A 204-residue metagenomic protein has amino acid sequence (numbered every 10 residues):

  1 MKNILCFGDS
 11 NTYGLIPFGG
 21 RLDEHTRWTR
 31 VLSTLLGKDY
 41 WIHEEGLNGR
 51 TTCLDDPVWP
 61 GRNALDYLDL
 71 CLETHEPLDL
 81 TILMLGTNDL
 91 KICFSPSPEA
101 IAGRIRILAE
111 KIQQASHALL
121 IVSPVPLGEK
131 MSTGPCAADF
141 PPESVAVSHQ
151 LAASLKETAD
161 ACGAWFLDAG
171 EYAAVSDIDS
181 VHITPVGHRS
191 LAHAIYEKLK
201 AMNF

Functional and structural regions predicted by a protein language model:
M1-N48, C53-P60, L70-P77, T81 (+2 more regions): Serine-esterase "nucleophile elbow" of acetyl-processing enzymes
R62-F204: Alpha-helical cap/lid subdomain in secreted, periplasmic, or secretory-pathway luminal O-acyl-processing enzymes
